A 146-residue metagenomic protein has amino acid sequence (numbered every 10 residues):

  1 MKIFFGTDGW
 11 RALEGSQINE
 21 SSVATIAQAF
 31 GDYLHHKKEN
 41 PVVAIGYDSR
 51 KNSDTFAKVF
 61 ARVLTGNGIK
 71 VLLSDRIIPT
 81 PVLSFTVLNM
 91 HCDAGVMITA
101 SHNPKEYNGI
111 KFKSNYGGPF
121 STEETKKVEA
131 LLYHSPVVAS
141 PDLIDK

Functional and structural regions predicted by a protein language model:
M1-N67, I144-K146: An N-terminal, well-structured beta->alpha segment
G15-I18, D75, G117-F120: Pocket-edge positions in alpha/beta enzyme catalytic cores
S21, P81, T122-K126: Generic alpha-helical secondary structure signal
T25, A29-D32, V82-F85, K127-L131: Alpha-helical scaffold segments in soluble metabolic enzymes
A29-G31, G68-V71, M97-T99, F120-E124 (+1 more regions): Glycine-rich loops and low-complexity Gly/Arg-rich segments that provide flexible linkers or classic glycine-based
L34-H36, S74-I77, K126-L131: Short C-terminal domain-edge/linker segments immediately following a structured domain
K38-Y116: Ferredoxin-reductase
N108-K146: Gly/Ser/Thr-enriched, mixed-charge loops and adjacent short helices that form phosphate/oxyanion-binding elements
